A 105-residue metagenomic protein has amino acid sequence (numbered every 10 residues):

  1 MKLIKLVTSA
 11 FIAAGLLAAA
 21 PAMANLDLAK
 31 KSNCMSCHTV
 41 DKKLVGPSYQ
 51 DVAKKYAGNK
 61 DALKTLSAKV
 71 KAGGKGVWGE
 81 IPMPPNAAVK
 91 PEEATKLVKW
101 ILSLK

Functional and structural regions predicted by a protein language model:
M1-A10: Bacterial N-terminal signal peptides that target proteins for export
A19-P21: N-terminal signal peptide c-region/cleavage motif recognized by signal peptidases
M23-V40: Sequence/structural segment immediately N-terminal to covalent heme-attachment motifs in c-type and related
L28, K55-K60: Conserved helix-turn-beta segment immediately C-terminal to the redox Cys motif in thioredoxin-like folds
M35, N59, L63-K64: Domain-level signature for proteins that mediate thiol-based redox and metal-cofactor handling
S36, V45-Y56, K69-V98: Axial heme c-ligation environment in periplasmic c-type cytochrome domains
I101-K105: Short hydrophobic/aromatic patches at helix-to-coil boundaries
